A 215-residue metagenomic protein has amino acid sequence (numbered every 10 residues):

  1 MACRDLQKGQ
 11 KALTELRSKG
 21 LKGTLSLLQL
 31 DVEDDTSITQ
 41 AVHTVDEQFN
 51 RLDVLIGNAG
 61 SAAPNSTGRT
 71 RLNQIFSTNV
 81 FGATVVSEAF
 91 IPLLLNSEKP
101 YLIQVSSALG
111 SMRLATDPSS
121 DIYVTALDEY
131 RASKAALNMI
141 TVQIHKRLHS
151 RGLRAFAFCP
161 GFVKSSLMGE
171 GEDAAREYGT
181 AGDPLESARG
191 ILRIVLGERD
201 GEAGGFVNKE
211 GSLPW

Functional and structural regions predicted by a protein language model:
M1-K11: Conserved glycine-rich Rossmann-like NAD(P)H-binding loop of the short-chain dehydrogenase/reductase
L6-Q7, L28-Q40: The beta1-alpha1 cofactor-binding region of Rossmann-like NAD(H)/NADP(H)-dependent oxidoreductases
L21-S26, H43-G57, A63-G68, D200: A glycine-rich helix->loop->beta "capping" turn within Rossmann-like NAD(P)(H)-dependent oxidoreductase domains
I56, I103, A155-F158, M168: Hydrophobic structural elements of the Rossmann-like NAD(P)H-binding subdomain that define the short-chain
I56, V86-F90, L94, I140-T141: Hydrophobic positions on the long internal alpha-helix of Rossmann-like NAD(P)-dependent oxidoreductase domains
S61-S77, L95-S150: Catalytic loop of short-chain dehydrogenase/reductase
A135, S150, A157, S165 (+1 more regions): C-terminal helical subdomain
